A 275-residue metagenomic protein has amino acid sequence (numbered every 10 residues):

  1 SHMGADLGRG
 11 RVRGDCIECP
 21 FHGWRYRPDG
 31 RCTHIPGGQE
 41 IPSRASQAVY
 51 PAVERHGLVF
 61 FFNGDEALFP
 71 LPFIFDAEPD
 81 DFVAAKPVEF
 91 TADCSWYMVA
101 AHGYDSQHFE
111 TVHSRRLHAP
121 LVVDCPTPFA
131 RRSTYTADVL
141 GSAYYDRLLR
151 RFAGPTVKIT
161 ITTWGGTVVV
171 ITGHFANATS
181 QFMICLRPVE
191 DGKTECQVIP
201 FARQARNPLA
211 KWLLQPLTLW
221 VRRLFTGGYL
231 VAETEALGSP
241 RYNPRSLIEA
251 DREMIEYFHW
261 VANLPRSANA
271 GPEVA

Functional and structural regions predicted by a protein language model:
S1-A77, A275: Rieske [2Fe-2S] iron-sulfur-binding domain
A67-A275: C-terminal catalytic domain of Rieske-type non-heme iron oxygenases
